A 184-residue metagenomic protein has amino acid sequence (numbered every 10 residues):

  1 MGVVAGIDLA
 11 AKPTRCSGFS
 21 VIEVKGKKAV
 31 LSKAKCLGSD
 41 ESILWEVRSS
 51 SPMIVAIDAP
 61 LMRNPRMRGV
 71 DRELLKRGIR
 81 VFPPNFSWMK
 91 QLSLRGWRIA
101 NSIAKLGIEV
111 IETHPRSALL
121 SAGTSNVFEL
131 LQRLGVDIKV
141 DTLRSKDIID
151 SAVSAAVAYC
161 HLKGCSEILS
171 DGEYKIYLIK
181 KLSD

Functional and structural regions predicted by a protein language model:
M1-D184: Phosphate- and other anionic-substrate recognition elements at nucleic-acid/protein interfaces
